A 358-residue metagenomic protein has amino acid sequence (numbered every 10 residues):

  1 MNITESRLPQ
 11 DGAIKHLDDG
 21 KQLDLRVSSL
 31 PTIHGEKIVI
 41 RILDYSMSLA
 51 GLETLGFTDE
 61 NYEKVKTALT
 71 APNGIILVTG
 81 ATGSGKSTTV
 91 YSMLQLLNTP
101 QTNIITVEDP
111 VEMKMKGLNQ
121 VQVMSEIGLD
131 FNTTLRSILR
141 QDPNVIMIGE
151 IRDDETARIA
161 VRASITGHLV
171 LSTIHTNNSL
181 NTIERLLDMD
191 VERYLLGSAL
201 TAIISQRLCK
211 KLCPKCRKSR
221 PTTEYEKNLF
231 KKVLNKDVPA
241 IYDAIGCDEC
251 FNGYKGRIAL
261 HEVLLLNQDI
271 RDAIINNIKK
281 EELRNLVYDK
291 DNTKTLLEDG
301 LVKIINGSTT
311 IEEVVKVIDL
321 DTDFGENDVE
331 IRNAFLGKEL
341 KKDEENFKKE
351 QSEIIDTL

Functional and structural regions predicted by a protein language model:
M1-L358: Short, flexible helix-loop junctions that flank or precede catalytic/ligand sites
